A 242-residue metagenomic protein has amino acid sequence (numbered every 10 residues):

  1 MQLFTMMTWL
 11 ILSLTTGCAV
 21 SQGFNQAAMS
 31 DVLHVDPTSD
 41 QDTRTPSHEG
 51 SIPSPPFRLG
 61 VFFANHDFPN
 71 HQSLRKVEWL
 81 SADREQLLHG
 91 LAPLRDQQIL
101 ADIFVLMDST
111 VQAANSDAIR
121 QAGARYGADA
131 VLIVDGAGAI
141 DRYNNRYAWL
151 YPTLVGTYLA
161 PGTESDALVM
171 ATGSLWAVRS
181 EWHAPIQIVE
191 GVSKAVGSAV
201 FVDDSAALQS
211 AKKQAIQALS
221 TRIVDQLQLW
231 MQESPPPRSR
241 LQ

Functional and structural regions predicted by a protein language model:
M1-C18: Sec-dependent bacterial lipoprotein signal peptides
T16-P37: Bacterial Sec signal peptide processing site at the extreme N-terminus
T38-G50: A short, compositionally biased domain-edge/stem linker segment
H48-S51, P161-T163: A generic local secondary-structure boundary/capping motif
P55-R142: N-terminal segment of the mature soluble domain
A113-R179: Surface-exposed short loop/turn segments
T157-M170, W176-R222: Short secondary-structure boundary motifs at beta->alpha junctions and helix caps
V224-Q242: Short, highly charged C-terminal tails/helix-capping segments
